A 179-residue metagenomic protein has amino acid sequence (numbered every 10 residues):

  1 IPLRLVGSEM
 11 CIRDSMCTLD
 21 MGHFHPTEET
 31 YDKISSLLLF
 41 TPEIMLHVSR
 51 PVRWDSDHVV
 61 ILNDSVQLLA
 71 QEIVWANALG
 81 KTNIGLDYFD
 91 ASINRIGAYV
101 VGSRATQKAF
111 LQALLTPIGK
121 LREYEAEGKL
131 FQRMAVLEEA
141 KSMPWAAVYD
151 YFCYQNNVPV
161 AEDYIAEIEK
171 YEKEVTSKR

Functional and structural regions predicted by a protein language model:
I1-G7, C11-I12: Single conserved hydrophobic/aromatic residue that forms the stacking wall/gate of nucleotide- or nucleobase-binding
R13-L19, H25-R179: Histidine-acidic metal/acid-base catalytic patches
